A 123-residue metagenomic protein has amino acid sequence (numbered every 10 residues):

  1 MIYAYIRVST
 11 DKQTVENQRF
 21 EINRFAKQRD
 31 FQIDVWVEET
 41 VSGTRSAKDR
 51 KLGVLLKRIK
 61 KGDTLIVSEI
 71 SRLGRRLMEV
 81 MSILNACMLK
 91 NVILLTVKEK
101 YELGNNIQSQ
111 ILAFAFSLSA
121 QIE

Functional and structural regions predicted by a protein language model:
M1-E123: Short, structured surface patches at the beginning of a domain
